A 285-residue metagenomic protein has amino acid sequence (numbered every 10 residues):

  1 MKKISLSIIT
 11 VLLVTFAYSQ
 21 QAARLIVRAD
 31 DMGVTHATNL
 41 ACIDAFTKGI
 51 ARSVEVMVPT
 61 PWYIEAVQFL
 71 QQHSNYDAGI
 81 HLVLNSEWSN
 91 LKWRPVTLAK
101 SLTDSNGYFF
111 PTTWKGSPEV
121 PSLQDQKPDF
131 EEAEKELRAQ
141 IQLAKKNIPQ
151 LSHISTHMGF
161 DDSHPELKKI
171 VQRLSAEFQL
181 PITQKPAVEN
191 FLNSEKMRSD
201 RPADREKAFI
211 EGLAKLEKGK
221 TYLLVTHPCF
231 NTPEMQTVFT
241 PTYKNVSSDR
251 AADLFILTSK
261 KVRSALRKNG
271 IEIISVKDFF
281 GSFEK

Functional and structural regions predicted by a protein language model:
M1-A22: Bacterial Sec-dependent N-terminal signal peptides
Q21-S89: Active-site beta->alpha N-cap acidic-glycine motif
D31, A78, I154, L224 (+1 more regions): Conserved, mostly hydrophobic/aromatic
M32, P59, H81-E87, G159 (+4 more regions): Active-site beta-loop-alpha junctions enriched in small/polar residues
C42-K48, E65-D77, P95-G107, K145-K146 (+1 more regions): Acidic (Asp/Glu)-rich catalytic clusters
L91-Q124, T240-N245: Active-site gating loops and adjacent loop-to-helix segments of metal-dependent hydrolytic enzymes
Q124-M197, R201-A203, K207, A214-E217: Catalytic domains of cell-wall/extracellular-matrix polysaccharide-remodeling enzymes, centered on de-N-acetylation
I182-K185, T242-K285: C-terminal domain-boundary segment and adjacent tail
